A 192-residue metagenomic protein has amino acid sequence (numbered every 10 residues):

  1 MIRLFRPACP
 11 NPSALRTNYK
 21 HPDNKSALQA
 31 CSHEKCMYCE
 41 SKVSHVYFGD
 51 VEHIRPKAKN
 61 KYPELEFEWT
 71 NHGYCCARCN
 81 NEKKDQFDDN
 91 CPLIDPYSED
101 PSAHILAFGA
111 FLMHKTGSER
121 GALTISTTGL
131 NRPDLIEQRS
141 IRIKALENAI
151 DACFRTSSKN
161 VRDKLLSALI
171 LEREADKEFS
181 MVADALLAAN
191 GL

Functional and structural regions predicted by a protein language model:
M1-Y38, N60-F67: Short, charged surface segments at domain edges that flank catalytic/cofactor-binding sites
Y19, S32-K35, R55, D85-D89: Short amphipathic alpha-helical surface micro-motifs
E34, H45, K57, C79-E82: Short, charged/polar surface micro-motifs in flexible loops or helix N-caps
Y38-C39, R78: Short, cysteine/histidine-rich loop/knuckle motifs that typically chelate Zn2+
E40-Y74, F87-H104: Histidine-centered nuclease catalytic patch
N81-C153: Domain-level detector of nuclease and nuclease-like folds in predominantly extracellular/periplasmic contexts
I125-L192: C-terminal, charged low-complexity interaction regions
